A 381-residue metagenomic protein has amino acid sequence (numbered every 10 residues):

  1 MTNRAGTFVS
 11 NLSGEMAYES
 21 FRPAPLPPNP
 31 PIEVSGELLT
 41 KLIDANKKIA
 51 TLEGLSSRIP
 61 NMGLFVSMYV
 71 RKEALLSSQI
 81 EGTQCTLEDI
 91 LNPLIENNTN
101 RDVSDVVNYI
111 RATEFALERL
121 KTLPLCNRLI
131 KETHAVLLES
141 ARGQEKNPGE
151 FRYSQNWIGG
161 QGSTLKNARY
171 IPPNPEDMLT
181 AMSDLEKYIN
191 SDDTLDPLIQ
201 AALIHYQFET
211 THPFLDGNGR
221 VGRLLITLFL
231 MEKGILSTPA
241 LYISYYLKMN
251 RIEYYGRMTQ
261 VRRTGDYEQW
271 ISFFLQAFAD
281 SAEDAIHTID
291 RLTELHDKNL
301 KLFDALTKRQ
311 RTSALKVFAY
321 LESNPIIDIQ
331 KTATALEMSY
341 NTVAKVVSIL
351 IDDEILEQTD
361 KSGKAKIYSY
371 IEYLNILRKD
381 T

Functional and structural regions predicted by a protein language model:
M1-T381: FIC/Doc superfamily catalytic core
